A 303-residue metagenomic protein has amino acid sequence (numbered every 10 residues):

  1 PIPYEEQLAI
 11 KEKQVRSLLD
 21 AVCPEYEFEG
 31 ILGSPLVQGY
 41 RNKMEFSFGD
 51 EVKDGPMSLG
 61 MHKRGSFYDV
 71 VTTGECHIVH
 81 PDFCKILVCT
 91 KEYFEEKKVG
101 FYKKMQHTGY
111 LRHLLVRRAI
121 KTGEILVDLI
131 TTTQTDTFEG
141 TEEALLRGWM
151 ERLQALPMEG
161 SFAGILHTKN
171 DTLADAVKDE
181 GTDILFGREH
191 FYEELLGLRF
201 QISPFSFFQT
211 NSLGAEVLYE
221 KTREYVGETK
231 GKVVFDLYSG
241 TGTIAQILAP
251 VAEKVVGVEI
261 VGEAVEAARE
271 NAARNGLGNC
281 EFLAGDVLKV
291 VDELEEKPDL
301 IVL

Functional and structural regions predicted by a protein language model:
P1-D183, L195, E224-G231, E296-L303: SAM-dependent transferase fold signal centered on methyltransferase-like domains, encompassing both Class I
D136-L303: Rossmann-like S-adenosyl-L-methionine
